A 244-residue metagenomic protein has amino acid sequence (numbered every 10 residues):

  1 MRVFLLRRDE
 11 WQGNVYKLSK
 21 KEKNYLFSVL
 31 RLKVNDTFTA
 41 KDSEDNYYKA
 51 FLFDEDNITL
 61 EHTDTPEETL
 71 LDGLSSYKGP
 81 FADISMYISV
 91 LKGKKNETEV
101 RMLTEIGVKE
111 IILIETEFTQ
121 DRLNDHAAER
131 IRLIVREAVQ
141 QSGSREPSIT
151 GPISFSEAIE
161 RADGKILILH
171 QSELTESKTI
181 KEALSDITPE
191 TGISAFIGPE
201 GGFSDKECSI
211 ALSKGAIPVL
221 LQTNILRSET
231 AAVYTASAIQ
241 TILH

Functional and structural regions predicted by a protein language model:
M1-S75: N-terminal positively charged helical leader segments and presequences
D9, T65, T116-T119, T223-N224: Short, ordered loop/turn segments at secondary-structure junctions
K33, F38, L74-I88, L184-E190: Mobile, glycine- and charge-enriched loop segments and immediately flanking short secondary-structure elements within
G73-I168: RNA substrate-binding interface of SAM-dependent RNA methyltransferases
L123, S177-I180, S228-A232: Short, charged, surface-exposed secondary-structure boundary motifs
I166-I210, A216-L220: Active-site/ligand-binding-proximal alpha/beta "capping" segment
D205-H244: Structured adenosyl-cofactor binding patch, chiefly the S-adenosyl-L-methionine
